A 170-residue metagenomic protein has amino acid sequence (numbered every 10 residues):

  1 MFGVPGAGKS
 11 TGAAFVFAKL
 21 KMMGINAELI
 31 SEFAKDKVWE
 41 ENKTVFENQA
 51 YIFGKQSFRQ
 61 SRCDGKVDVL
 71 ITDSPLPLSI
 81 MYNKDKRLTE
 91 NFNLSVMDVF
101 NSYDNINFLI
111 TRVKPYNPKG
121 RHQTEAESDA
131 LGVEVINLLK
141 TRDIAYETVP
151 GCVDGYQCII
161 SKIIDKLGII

Functional and structural regions predicted by a protein language model:
M1: Hydrophobic anchor at the beta1->P-loop junction of P-loop NTPases
G6: Walker A (P-loop) phosphate-binding loop of P-loop NTPases
K9: Conserved lysine of the Walker
G12: Hydrophobic positions on the alpha1 helix immediately C-terminal to the Walker A/P-loop
F17-F58: Conserved substrate/cofactor phosphate-moiety recognition/catalytic segment in nucleotide-dependent phosphotransferases
N42-E90: Conserved nucleotide-sensing/catalytic segment adjacent to the nucleotide-binding pocket in NTP-handling enzymes
K86-S161: A glycine- and Lys/Arg-enriched "phosphate-lid" helix/loop adjacent to the NTP-binding pocket of small-molecule kinases
S161-I170: C-terminal accessory "lid"/substrate-recognition subdomains
